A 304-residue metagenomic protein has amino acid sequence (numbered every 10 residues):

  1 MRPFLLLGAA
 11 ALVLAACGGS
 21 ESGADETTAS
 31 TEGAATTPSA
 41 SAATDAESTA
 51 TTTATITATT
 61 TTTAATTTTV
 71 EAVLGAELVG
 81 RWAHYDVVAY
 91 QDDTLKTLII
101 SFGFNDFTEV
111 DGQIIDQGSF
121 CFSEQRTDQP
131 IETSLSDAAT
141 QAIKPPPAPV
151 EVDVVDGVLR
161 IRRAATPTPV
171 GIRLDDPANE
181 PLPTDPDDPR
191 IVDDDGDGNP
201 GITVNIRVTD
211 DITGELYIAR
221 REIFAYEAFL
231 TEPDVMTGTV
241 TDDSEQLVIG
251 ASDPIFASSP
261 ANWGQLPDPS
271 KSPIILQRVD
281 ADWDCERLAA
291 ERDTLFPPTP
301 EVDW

Functional and structural regions predicted by a protein language model:
R2-G8: Sec-dependent signal peptide recognition, specifically the positively charged N-region followed immediately by
L14-A16: C-terminal motif of bacterial Sec signal peptides marking the signal peptidase cleavage site
G18-E26: Bacterial lipoprotein signal-peptidase II cleavage site
E26-V70: Extracellular mucin-like PTS domains
T67-A83, F229-L230: N-terminal helix-cap/turn-to-beta initiation motif at the start of protein domains
I100-E232: Predominantly extracellular/secreted and cell-surface proteins with exposed, flexible low-complexity segments
D176-L216, I255, W263-Q265, S270-P273 (+1 more regions): Acidic, glycine-anchored loop motifs typical of Ca2+
F224-F256: Ser/Thr/Pro-rich, low-complexity mucin-like regions that serve as glycosylated stalks/linkers or repetitive adhesive
